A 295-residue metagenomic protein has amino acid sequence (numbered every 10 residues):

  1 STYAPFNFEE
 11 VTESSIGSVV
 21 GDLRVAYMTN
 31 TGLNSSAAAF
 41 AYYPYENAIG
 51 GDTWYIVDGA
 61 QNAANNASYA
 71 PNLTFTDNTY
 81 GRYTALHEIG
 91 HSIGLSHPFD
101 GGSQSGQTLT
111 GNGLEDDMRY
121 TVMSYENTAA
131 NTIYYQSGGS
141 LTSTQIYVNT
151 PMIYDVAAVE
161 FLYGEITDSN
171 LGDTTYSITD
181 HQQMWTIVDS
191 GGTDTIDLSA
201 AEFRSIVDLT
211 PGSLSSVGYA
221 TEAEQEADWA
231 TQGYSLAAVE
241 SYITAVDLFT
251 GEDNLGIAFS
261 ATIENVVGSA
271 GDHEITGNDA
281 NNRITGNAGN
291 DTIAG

Functional and structural regions predicted by a protein language model:
S1-Y134, G139-S143, G192-T195, S199-A201 (+1 more regions): Metzincin-family zinc-dependent endopeptidase catalytic domain
F75-T84, I146-I153, D253-I257: Soluble non-cytosolic domains of exported or imported proteins
G90, L95, M123, T150-I166: Extended catalytic-interface subdomain
M118, Q182, S190-G191, A258 (+1 more regions): Parallel beta-helix/beta-solenoid
V122, T186, T195, I206 (+4 more regions): Discrete beta-strand positions within long extracellular beta-solenoid architectures
I166-T193: Surface beta-strand/loop "capping" patches
G191, A200-E202, P211, V267-D272 (+3 more regions): Extracellular, beta-strand-rich repeat scaffolds characterized by small/acidic residue-biased motifs
L248-N265: Alpha-helix-centered segments that form part of catalytic cores
